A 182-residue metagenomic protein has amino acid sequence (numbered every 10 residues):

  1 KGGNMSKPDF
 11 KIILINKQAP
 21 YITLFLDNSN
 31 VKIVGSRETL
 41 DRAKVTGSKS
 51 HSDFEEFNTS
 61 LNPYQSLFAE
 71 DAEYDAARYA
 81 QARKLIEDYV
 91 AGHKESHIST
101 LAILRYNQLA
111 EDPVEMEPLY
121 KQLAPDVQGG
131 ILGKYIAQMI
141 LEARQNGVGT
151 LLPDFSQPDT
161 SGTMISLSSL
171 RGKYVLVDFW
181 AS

Functional and structural regions predicted by a protein language model:
K1-D88: A non-transmembrane, solvent-exposed segment enriched in polar/low-complexity residues
F68-D71, N107-E111, L141: Short coil/turn linking the two alpha-helices of tandem helical-hairpin repeats
A82-I86, V114-A124, L151-D159: Alpha-helical repeat scaffolds
G92-S96, D126-G133: Short solvent-exposed coil/turn linkers within tandem alpha-helical repeat scaffolds
E95-T100, P113: Generic helix N-cap/helix-start motif at coil->alpha-helix transitions
G133-S168: N-terminal "domain-start" segment that seeds a small globular fold
I165-S182: Short active-site neighborhood of thiol/selenol oxidoreductases, capturing the structured segment around
